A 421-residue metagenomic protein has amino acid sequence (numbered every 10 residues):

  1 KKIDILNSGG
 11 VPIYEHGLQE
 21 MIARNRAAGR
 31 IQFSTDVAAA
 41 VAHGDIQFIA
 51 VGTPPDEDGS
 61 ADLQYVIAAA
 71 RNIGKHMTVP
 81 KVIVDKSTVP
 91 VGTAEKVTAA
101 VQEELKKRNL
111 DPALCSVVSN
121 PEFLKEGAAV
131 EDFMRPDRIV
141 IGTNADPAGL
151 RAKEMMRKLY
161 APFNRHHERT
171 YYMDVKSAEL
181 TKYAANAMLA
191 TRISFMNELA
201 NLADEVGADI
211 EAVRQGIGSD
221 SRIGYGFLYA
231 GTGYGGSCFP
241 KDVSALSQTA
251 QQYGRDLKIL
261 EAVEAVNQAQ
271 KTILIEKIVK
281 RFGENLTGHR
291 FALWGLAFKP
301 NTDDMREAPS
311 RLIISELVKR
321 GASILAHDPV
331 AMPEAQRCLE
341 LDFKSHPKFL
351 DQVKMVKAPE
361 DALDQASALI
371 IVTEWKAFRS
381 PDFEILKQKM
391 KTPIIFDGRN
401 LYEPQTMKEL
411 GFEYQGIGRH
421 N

Functional and structural regions predicted by a protein language model:
K1-N421: Structural/interface elements that position substrates and couple domains in central-metabolism enzymes
